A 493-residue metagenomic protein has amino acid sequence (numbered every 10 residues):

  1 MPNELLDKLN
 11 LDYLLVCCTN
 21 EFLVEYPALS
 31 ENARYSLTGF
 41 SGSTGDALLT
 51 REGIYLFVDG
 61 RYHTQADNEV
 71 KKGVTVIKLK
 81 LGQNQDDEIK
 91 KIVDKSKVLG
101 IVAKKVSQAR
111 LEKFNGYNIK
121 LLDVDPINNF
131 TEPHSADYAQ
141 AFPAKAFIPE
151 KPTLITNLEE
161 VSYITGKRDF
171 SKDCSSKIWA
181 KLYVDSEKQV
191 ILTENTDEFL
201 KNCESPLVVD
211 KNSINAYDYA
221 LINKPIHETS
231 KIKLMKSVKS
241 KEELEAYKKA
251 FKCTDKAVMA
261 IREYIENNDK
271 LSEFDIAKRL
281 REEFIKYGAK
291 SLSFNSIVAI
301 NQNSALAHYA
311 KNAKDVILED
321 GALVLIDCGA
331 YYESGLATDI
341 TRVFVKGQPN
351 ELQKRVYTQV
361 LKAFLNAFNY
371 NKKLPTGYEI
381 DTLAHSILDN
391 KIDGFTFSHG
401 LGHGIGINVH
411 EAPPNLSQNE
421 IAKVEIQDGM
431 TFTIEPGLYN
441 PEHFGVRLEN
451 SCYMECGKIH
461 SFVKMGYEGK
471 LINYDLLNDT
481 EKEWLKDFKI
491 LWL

Functional and structural regions predicted by a protein language model:
M1-L493: Active-site neighborhoods and metal-handling regions in enzymes and metal-associated proteins
